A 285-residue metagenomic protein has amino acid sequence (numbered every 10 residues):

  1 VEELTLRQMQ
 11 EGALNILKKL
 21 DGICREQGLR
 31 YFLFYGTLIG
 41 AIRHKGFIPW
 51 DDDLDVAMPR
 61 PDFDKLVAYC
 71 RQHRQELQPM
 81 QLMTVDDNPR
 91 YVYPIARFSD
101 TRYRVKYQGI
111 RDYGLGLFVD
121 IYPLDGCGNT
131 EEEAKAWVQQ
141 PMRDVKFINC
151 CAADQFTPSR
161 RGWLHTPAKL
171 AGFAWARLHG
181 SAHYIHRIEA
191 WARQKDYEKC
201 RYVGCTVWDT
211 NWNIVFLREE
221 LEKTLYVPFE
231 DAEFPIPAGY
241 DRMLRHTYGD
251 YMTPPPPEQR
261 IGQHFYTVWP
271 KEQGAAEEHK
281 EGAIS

Functional and structural regions predicted by a protein language model:
V1-R25, C70-N129, I148-G249, T253-S285: Conserved catalytic core of two-metal-ion nucleotidyltransferases
D21-L54, M58-D64, E219, H246-T247: Active-site nucleotide-donor binding segment shared across nucleotidyl transfer reactions
K45-F47, R60, R143-D144, F265-Q273: Charge-rich, low-complexity amphipathic helices in intrinsically disordered tails/linkers adjacent to domains
L66-A68: Conserved SAM-binding loop
E131-A136: A short secondary-structure junction signal
V138-P141: Short, His- and charge-rich active-site/binding loops that engage polyanionic ligands
